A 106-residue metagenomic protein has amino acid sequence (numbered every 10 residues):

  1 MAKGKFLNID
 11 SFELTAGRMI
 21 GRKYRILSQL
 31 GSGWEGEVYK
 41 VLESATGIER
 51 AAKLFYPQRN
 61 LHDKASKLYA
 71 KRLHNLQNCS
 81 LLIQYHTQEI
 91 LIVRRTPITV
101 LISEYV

Functional and structural regions predicted by a protein language model:
M1-R18, L27: Juxta-kinase regulatory segment immediately upstream of eukaryotic protein kinase catalytic domains
G21-K23: Short Pro/Gly-enriched beta-strand edge/turn motifs at strand-loop
L27, S32, N60-D63: Intrinsically disordered, low-complexity regulatory segments of kinases
E37: Conserved N-lobe ATP-binding subsite of Hanks-type protein kinase domains, especially the beta3 VAIK lysine
S44-K67: ATP-binding glycine-rich loop module of kinase domains
K71-L82: Structural motif at the C-terminus of the N-lobe alphaC helix and the adjacent alphaC-beta4 loop of the Hanks-type
Q84-T99: Short beta-strand micro-motifs within the conserved protein kinase catalytic domain, predominantly in the N-lobe
L101-V106: Short pocket-lining segment of the protein kinase catalytic domain that shapes the ATP-binding cleft
